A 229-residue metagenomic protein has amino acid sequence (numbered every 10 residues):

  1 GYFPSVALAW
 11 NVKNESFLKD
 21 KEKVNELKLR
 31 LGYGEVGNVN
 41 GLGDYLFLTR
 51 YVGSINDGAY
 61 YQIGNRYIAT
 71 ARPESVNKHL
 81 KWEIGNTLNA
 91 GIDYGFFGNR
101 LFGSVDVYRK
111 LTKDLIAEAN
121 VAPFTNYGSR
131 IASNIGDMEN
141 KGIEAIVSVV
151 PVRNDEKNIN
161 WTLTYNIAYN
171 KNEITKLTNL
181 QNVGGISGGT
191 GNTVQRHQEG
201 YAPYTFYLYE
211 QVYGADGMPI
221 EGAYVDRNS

Functional and structural regions predicted by a protein language model:
G1-P203, L208-E210: Extracellular/periplasmic, surface-exposed regions of secreted and cell-surface proteins
A215-D216, E221-S229: Short, intrinsically disordered, charge-balanced linker/junction segments flanking boundaries in proteins
